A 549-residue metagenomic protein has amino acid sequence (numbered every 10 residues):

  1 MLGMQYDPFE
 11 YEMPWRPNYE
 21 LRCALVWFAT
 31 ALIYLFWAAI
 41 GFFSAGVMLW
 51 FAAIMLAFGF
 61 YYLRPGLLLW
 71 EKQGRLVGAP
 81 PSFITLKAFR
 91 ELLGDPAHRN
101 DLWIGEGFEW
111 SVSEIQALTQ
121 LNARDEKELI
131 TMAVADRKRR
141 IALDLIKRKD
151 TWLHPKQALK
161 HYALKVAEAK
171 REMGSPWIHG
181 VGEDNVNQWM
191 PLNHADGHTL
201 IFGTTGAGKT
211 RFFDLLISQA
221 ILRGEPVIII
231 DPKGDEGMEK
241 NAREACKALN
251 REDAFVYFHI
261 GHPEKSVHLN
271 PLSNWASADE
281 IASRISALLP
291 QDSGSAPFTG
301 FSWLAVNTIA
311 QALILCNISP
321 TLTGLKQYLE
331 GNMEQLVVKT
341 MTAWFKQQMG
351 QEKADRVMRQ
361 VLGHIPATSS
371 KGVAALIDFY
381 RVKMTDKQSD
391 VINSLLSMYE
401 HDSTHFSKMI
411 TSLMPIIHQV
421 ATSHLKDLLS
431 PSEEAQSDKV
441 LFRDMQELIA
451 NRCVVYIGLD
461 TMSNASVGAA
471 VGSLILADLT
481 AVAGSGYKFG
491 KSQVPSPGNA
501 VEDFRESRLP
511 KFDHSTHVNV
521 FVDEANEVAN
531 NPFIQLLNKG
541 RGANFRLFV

Functional and structural regions predicted by a protein language model:
M1-I229, K233-E252, L315, K346 (+6 more regions): Accessory regions of macromolecular translocation/handling assemblies
G180-E183, L192-A195, F202-T205, R211-F545: P-loop NTPase motor domains
